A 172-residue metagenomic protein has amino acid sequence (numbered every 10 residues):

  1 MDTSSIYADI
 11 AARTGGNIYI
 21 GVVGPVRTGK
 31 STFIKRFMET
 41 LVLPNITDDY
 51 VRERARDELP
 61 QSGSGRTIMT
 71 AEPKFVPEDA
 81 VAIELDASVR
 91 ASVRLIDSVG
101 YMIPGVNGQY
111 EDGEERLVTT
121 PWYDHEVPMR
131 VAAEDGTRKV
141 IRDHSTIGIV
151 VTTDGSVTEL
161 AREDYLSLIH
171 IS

Functional and structural regions predicted by a protein language model:
D2-P121: Conserved G1/Walker A P-loop phosphate-binding module
V26, R130-E134, Y165: Membrane-entry segments of alpha-helical transmembrane domains in multi-pass membrane proteins
G29-K30, V157-E159: Flexible loop/turn segments at secondary-structure boundaries
G100-M102, D154-V157: Conserved nucleotide-binding/hydrolysis micro-motifs of P-loop NTPases
G105-V106, E159-E163: Conserved ATPase-coupling elements of RecA-like P-loop NTPase cores
G108-S156: Inter-motif core of Ras-like GTPase G domains
D112, L166-S167: Short, solvent-exposed amphipathic alpha-helical segments in soluble enzyme and RNA/protein-processing domains
I169-I171: Conserved small/polar residues in nucleotide/adenosyl-binding loops
